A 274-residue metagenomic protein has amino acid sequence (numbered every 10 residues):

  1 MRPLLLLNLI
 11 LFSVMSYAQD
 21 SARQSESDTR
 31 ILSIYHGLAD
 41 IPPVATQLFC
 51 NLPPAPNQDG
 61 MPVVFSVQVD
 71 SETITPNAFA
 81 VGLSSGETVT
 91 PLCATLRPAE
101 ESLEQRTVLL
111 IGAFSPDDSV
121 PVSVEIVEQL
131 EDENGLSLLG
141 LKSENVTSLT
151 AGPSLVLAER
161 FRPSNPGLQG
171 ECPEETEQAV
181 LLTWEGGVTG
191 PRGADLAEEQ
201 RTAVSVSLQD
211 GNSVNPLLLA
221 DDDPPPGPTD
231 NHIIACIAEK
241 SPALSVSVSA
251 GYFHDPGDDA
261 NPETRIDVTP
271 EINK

Functional and structural regions predicted by a protein language model:
L5-S13: Bacterial N-terminal signal peptides
F12-M15, D20: Intrinsically disordered, low-complexity segments enriched in Ser/Pro/Gly/Ala and basic residues
Q19-K274: Non-catalytic beta-sheet/beta-sandwich ligand-binding modules that flank or precede catalytic cores
